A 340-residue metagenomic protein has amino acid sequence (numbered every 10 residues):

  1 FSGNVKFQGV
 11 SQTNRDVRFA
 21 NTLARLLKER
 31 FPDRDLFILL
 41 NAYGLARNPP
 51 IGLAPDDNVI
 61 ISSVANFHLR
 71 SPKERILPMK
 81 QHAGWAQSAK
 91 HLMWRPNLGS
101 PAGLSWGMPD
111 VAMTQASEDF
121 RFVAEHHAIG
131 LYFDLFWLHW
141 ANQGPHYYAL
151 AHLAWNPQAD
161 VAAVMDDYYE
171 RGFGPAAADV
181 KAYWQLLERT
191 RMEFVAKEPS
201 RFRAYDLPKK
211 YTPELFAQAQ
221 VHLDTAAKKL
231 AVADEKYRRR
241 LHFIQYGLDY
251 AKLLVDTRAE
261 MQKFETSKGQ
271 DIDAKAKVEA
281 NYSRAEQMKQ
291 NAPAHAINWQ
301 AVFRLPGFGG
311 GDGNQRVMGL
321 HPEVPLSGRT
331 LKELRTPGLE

Functional and structural regions predicted by a protein language model:
F1-S88: Gly/Pro-rich turn-and-neighbor structural signature
F1-V10, S63-S71, L98-W106, R201-K209 (+1 more regions): Glycine- and acidic
Q8-R18, K73, L77, G107-Q115 (+3 more regions): Alpha-helix N-cap and loop-to-helix initiation/capping positions
N14-N21, S117, R121, A217 (+2 more regions): A structural signal for well-ordered alpha-helical segments within the folded catalytic domains of diverse enzymes
R25-L36, W85-L92, F120-G130, R284-H295: Structural alpha-beta junctions
G44-P49, K80, G103-W106, R238-Q245: Active-site-adjacent structural elements in folded domains
S63, L69, L77-E198: Structured mid-domain segments that build the active-site/substrate or prosthetic-cofactor binding neighborhood
H126-H127, H152-E340: Catalytic domains of carbohydrate-active enzymes that cleave complex glycans
